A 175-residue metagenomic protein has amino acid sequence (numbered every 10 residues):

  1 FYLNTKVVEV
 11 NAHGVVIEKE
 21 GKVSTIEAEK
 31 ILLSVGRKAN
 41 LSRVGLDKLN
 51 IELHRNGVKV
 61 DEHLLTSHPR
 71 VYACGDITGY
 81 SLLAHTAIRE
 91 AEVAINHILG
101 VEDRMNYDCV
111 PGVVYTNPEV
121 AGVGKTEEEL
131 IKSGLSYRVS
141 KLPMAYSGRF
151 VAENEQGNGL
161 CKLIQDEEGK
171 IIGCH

Functional and structural regions predicted by a protein language model:
Y2, Y72, R138-S140: General small-molecule cofactor/ligand-binding pocket signal
L3-G14: A conserved short coil-to-beta-strand element within the FAD-binding core of flavoproteins
V7-V8, N40, I77-H175: Mid-to-C-terminal Rossmann-like scaffold of FAD/NAD(P)H-dependent oxidoreductases
N11, K19, K48, D166-E168: Short acidic-glycine loop/turn motifs at beta-strand connectors
A12-G14, V23, G57: A generic structural signal for beta-strand entry/edge sites
H13, E29, P69, G159-C161 (+1 more regions): Change "...and in nucleic-acid phosphodiester-cleaving endonucleases..." to "...and in nucleic-acid processing enzymes
I17-G21, E62: Short acidic, glycine-rich loop/turn motifs
T25-L99: FAD-site-proximal beta/loop scaffold in flavoenzymes
